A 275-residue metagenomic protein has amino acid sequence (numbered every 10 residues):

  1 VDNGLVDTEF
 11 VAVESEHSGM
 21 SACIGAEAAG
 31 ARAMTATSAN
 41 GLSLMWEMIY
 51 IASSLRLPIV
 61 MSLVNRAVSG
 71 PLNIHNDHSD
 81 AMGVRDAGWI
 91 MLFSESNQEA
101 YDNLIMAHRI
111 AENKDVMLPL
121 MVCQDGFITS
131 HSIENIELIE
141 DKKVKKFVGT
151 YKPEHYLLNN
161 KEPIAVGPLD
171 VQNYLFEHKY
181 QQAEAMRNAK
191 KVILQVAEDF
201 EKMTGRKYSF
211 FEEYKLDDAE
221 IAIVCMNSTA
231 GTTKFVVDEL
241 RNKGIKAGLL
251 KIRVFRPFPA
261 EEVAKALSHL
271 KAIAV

Functional and structural regions predicted by a protein language model:
V1-N76, W89-E112: Thiamine diphosphate
D2, Y50-A52, H78, H108-I110 (+3 more regions): Short, solvent-exposed amphipathic alpha-helical segments in soluble enzyme and RNA/protein-processing domains
T8-V11, S62-L63, L120-D125, K246-F255: A generic structural motif
N40-G41, R66-A67, N97-Q98, F127-I128 (+2 more regions): Short, glycine-/Ser/Thr-/acidic-enriched flexible segments
M45, H131-I133, T232-K234: Short helix/loop capping segments that flank catalytic or ligand/cofactor-binding pockets
A81-W89: Acidic/polar active-site rim loop that often engages polyanionic ligands
P119-E212: Conformationally flexible catalytic loops at phosphate/diphosphate-handling active centers
E198-V275: Thiamine diphosphate
